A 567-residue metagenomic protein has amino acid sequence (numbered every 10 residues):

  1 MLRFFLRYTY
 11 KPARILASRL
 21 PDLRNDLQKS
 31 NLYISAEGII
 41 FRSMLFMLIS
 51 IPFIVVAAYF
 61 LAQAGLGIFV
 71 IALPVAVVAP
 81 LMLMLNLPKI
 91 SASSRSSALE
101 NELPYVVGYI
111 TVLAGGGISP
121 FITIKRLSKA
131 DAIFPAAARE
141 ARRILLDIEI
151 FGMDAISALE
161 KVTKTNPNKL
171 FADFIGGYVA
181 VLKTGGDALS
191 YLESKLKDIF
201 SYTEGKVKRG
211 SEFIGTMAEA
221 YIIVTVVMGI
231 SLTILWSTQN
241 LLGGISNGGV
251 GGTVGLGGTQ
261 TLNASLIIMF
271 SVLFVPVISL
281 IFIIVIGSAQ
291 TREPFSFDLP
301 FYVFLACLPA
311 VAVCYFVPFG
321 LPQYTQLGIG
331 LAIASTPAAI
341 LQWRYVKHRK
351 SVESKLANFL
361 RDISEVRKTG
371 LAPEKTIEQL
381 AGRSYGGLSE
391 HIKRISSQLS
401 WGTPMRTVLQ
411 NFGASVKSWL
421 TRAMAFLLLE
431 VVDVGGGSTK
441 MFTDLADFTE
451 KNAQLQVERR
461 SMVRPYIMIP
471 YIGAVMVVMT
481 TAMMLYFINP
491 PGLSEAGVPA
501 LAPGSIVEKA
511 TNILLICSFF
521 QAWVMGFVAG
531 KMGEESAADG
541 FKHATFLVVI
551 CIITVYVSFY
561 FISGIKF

Functional and structural regions predicted by a protein language model:
M1-I34, G255-Q260, S265-M269, I281 (+5 more regions): Membrane-cytosol interface segments
M1-N31, V107-L127, F151-K208, Y221-S246 (+4 more regions): Hydrophobic alpha-helical segments characteristic of transmembrane helices
A13-A64, S536: Helix-boundary and N-terminal cytosolic regulatory elements
L23, L27-N31, E204, K208 (+2 more regions): Cytoplasmic membrane-interface regions of multi-pass membrane proteins
F41-F60, A72-M82, G205-V285, L305-C307 (+2 more regions): Bilayer-spanning, highly hydrophobic alpha-helical transmembrane segments
L61-G67, L256-S265, E293-F295, F316-T325: Membrane-helix interface and helix-disruption motif detector
F69-T163, D173, P309-G413, A423-E430 (+2 more regions): Juxtamembrane/interface alpha-helical elements of multi-pass membrane proteins
S237-I245, S288-T291, A310-T325, A529-K531 (+1 more regions): Transmembrane helix-loop junctions at the membrane interface of multipass transporters and ion channels
